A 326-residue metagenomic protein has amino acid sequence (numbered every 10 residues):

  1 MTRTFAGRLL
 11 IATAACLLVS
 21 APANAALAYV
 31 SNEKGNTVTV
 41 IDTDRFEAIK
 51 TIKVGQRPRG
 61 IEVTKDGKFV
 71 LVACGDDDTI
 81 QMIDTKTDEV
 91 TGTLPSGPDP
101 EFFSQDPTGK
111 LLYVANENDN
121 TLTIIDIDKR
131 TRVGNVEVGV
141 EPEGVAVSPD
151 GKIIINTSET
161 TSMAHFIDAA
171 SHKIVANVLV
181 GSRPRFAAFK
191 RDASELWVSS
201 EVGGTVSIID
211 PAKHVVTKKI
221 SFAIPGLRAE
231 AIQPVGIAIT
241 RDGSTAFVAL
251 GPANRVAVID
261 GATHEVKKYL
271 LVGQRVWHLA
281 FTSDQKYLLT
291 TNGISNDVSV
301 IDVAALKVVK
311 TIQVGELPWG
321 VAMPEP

Functional and structural regions predicted by a protein language model:
M1-I11: Bacterial N-terminal signal peptides that target proteins for export
A14-P326: Predominantly soluble domains enriched in secretory-pathway, periplasmic, or organellar proteins
